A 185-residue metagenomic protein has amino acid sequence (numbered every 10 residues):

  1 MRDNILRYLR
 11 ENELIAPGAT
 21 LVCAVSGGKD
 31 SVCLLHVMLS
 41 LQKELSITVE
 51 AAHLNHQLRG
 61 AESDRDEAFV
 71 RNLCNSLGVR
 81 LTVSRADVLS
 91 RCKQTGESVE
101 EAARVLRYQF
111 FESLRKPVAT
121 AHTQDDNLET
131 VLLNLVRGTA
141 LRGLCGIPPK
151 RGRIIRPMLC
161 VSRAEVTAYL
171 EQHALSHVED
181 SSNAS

Functional and structural regions predicted by a protein language model:
M1-V25, K29-S185: Core alpha/beta nucleotide-donor-binding catalytic domains of modification enzymes
